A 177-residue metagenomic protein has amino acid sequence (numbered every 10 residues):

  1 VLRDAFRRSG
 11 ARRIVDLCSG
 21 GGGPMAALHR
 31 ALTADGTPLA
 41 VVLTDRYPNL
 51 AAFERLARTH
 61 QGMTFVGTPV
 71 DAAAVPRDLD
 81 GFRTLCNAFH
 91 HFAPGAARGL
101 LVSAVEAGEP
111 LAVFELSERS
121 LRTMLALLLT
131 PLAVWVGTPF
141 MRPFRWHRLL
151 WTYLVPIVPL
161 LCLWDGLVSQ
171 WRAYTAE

Functional and structural regions predicted by a protein language model:
L2-G10, L32-T33: Glycine-rich helix-loop-beta junction characteristic of Rossmann-like nucleotide cofactor-binding loops
A11, L79-G81, A107-G108: Short, well-ordered alpha-helix to beta-strand connector turns
R12-R77: Class I SAM-dependent methyltransferase SAM/SAH-binding core
R83-L85: A conserved beta-strand element that flanks and buttresses the S-adenosyl-L-methionine
A88: Hydrophobic adenine-recognition pocket in adenosine-nucleotide-binding enzymes
F92-A107: A short, conserved alpha-helix within the catalytic core of class I
A104-S120: Conserved beta-strand signature within the Rossmann-like core of class I S-adenosyl-L-methionine
M124-A176: C-terminal alpha-helical "lid/dimerization" subdomain adjacent to the S-adenosyl-L-methionine
